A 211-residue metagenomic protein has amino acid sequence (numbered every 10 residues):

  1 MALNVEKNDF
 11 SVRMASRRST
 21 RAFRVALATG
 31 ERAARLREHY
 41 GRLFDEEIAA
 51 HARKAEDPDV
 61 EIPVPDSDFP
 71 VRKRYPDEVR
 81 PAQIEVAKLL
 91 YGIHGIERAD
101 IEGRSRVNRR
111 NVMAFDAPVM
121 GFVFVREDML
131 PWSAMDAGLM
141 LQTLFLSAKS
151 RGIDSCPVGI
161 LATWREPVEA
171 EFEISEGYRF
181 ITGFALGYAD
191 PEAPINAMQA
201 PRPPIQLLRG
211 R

Functional and structural regions predicted by a protein language model:
M1-R211: Acidic, surface-exposed loops and disordered segments
